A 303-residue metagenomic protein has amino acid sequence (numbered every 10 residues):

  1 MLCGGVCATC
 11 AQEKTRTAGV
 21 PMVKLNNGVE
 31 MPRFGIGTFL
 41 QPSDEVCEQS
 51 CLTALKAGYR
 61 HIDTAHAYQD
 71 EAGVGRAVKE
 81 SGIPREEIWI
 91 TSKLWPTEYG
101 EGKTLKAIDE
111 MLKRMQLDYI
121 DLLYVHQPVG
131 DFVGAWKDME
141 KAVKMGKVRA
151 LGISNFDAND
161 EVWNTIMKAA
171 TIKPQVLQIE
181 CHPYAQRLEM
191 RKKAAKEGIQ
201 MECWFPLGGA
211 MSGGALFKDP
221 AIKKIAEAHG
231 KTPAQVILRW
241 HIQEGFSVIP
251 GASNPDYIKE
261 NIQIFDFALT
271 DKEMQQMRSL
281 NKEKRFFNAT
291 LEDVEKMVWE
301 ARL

Functional and structural regions predicted by a protein language model:
C3-I88, L207-G209, L303: N-terminal binding-site loop/beta-alpha segment at the start of enzyme catalytic domains that lines or forms
R16-V23, A72-K79, A107-E110, D160-T165 (+1 more regions): Alpha-helical scaffolding within the catalytic cores of extracellular/periplasmic polymer-degrading hydrolases
Q41-E45, D63-G73, T97-G102, Q127-F132 (+2 more regions): Acidic-and-aromatic substrate-binding clefts and catalytic sites of carbohydrate-active enzymes
P42-L55, G100-M115, G134, E161-N164 (+1 more regions): Short, acidic/polar
Y59, L117-I120, V148, P174: A structural motif
R85-E98, D121-P128, Q178: A short, structured active-site edge motif that brings together acidic residues
T104-Y124, K141-M145: CE4/NodB-like, metal-dependent polysaccharide N-deacetylase domain that modifies extracellular/periplasmic N-acetylated
Q127-L303: Beta/alpha (TIM)-barrel catalytic core signal, keyed to glycine-rich beta->alpha loops juxtaposed to Asp/Glu that bind
